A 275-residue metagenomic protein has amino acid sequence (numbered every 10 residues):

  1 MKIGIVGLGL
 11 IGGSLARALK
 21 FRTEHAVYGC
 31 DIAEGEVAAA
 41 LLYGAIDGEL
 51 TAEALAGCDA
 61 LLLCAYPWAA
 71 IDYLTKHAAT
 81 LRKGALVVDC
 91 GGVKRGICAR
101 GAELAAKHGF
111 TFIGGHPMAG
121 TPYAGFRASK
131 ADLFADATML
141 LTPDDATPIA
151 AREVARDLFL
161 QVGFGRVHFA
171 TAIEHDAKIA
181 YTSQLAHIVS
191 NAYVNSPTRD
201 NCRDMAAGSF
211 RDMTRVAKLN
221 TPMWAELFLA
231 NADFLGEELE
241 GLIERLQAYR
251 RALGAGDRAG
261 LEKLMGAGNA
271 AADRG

Functional and structural regions predicted by a protein language model:
M1-A52, A56: NAD(P)+-binding Rossmann beta1-loop-alpha1 motif at the extreme N-terminus of oxidoreductases
K2, A26, T111, T138 (+1 more regions): Residues at the starts of beta-strands that form the adenosine-phosphate
I32, A65, C90: Short beta->alpha hinge that forms the Motif I/post-I loop of the SAM-binding pocket
L61-L62, V88: N-terminal Rossmann-like NAD(P) cofactor-binding module of classical short-chain dehydrogenase/reductase
T75-R127: Rossmann-like NAD(P)(H) cofactor-binding subdomain of soluble oxidoreductases
A131-V216: Internal alpha-helical scaffold of NAD(P)-dependent oxidoreductase catalytic cores
N201-A271: Interdomain hinge/lid region at the active-site interface of Rossmann-like NAD(P)-dependent oxidoreductases
